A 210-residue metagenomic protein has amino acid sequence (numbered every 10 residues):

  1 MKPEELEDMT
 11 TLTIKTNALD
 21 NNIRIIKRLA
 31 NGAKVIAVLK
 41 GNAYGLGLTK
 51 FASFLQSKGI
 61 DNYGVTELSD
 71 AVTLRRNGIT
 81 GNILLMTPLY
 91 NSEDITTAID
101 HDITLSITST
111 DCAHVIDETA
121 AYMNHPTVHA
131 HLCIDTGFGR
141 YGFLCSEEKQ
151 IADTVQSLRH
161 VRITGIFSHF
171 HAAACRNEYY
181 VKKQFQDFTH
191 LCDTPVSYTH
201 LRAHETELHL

Functional and structural regions predicted by a protein language model:
P3-L6, T10-T13, A18-N21, A33-Y198: Active-site-proximal beta-alpha core segment in soluble small-molecule metabolic enzymes
I26-G32: Glycine-rich phosphate/diphosphate-binding loops that line cofactor/substrate pockets in enzymes
L74, L208-L210: Generic leucine side-chain signal with a strong bias for well-ordered alpha-helical environments
T199-L208: Conserved small/polar residues in nucleotide/adenosyl-binding loops
